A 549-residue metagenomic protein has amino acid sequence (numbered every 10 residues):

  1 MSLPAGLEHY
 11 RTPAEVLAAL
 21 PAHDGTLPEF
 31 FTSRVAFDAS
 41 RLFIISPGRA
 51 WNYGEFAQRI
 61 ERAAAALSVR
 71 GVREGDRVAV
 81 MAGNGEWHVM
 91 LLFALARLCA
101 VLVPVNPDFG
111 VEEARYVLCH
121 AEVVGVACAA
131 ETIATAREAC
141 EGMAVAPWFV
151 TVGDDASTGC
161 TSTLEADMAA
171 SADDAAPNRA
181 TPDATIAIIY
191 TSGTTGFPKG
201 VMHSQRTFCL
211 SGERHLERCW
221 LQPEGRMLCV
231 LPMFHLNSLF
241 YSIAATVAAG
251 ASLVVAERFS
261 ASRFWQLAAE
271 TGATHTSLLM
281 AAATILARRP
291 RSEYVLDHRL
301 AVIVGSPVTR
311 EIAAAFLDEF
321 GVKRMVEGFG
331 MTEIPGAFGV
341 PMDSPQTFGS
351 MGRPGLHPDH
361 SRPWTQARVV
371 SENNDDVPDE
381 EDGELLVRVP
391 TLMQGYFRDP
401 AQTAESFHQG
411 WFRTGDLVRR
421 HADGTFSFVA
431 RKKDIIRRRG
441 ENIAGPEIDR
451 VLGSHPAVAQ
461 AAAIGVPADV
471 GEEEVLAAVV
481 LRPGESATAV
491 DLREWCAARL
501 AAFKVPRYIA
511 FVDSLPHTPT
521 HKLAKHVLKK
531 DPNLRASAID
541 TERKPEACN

Functional and structural regions predicted by a protein language model:
S40-G85, V89-F93, G110-R115, E165 (+1 more regions): Conserved AMP-binding/adenylate-forming core of the ANL superfamily
N52-G54, R179, I186-L210: Conserved AMP-binding A3 loop
V69-R70, R97-A166, R288-R291, P483-E485: Structural core segment of the AMP-binding/adenylate-forming
H88, F109-G110, V126-C128, T276 (+8 more regions): AMP-binding/adenylate-forming catalytic core of the ANL superfamily
T151-D154, A170-Y190, F197, W220-R226: Conserved pre-ATP/AMP-binding loop-to-beta segment of ANL
C209-R226, F234-H275, R289: Conserved AMP-binding/adenylation subdomain of ANL enzymes
E270-L278, A287-F348, Q366: Gly/Ser/Thr-rich phosphate-binding loop
M342, Q346, P358-W364, N373-E405 (+1 more regions): Conserved ATP/PPi-binding loop(s) of AMP-dependent carboxylate-activating enzymes
